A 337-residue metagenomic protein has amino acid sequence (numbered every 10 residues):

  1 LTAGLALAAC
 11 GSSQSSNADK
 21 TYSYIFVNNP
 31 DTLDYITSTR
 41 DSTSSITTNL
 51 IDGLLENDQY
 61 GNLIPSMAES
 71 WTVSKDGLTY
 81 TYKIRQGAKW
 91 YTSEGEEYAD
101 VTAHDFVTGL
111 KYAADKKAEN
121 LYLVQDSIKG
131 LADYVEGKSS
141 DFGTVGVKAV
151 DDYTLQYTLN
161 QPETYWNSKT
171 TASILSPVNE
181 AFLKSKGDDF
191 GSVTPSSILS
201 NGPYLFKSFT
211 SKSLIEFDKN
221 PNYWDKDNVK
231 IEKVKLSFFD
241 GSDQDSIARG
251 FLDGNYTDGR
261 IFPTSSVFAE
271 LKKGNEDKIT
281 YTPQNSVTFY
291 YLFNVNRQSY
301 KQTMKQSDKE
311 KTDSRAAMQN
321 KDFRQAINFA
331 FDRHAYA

Functional and structural regions predicted by a protein language model:
A6-A9: C-terminal motif of bacterial Sec signal peptides marking the signal peptidase cleavage site
G11-S13: Bacterial signal peptide processing site
I25-K75, L199: N-terminal lobe/hinge region of extracytoplasmic solute-binding protein
F26-N29, Q161-E163, R260-V267: Beta->alpha turn/N-cap motifs
Q59, Q86-K117, L205-A337: Extracytoplasmic/periplasmic ligand-capture domains
S74-D76, A149-D151, S211: Residue-level recognition of beta-strand termini and adjacent short loop/turns
K83, D105, Y112-F182: Surface-exposed binding/hinge segments that line and control ligand-binding clefts or catalytic entry sites
S140-G143, D152-Y153, L159-K235: Gly/Pro-rich hinge or "lid" segments in bacterial periplasmic/extracellular proteins
